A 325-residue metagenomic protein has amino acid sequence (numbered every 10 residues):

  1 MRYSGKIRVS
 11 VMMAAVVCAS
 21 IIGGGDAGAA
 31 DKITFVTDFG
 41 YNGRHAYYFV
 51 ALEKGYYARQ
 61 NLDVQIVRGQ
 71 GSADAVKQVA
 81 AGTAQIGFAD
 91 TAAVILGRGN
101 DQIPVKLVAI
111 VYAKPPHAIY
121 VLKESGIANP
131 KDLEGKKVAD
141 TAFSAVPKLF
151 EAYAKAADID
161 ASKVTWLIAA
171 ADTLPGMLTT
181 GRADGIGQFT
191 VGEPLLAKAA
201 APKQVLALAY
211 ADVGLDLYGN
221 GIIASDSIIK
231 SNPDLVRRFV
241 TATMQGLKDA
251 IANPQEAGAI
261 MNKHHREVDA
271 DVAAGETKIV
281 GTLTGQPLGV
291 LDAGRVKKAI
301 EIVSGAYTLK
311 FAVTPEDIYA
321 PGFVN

Functional and structural regions predicted by a protein language model:
R2-A14: Bacterial N-terminal signal peptides that target proteins for export
A15-I22: Residue-level signal for alpha-helical transmembrane segments in multi-pass membrane proteins
I22-A29: Sec/Tat signal peptide C-region and signal peptidase I cleavage site
A29-A170, L174-T180, D184-T190, L208-Y210 (+1 more regions): Short, glycine-/small- and polar/acidic-enriched structural segments that line small-molecule recognition paths
L52-E53, A58, K155, A197-K198 (+3 more regions): Short polybasic/polar patches that bind polyanions
A92, L167, D172-H264: Pocket-lining segment of extracytoplasmic ligand-binding domains
S231-A306: Secondary-structure end/capping motifs
K297-N325: Conserved C-terminal helix/tail region of periplasmic/extracytoplasmic solute-binding proteins
